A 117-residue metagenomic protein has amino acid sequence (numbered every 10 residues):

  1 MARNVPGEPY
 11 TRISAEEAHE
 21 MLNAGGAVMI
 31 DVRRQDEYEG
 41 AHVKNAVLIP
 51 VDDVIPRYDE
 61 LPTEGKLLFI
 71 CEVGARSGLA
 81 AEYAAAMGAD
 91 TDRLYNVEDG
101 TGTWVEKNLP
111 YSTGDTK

Functional and structural regions predicted by a protein language model:
M1-A27, Q35-K66, A75-K117: Rhodanese-like catalytic fold shared by cysteine-dependent sulfurtransferases and DSP/PTP-type phosphatases
I70: Short, surface-exposed ligand- or partner-binding patches at beta-edge/loop junctions that are enriched in aromatics
